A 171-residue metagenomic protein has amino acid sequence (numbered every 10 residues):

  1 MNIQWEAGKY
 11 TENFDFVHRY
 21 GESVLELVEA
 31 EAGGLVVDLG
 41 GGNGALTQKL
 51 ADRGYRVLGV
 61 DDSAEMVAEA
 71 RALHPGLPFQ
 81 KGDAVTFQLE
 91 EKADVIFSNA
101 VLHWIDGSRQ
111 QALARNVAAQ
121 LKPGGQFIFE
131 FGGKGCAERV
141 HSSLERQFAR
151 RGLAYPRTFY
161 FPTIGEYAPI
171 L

Functional and structural regions predicted by a protein language model:
M1-G34, A45: Conserved class I S-adenosyl-L-methionine
L25, Q48-A51, A114-A118, H141 (+1 more regions): A structural alpha-helix within SAM-dependent methyltransferase catalytic domains
L35-V37, G42-F87: Class I SAM-dependent methyltransferase SAM/SAH-binding core
Q88-I96: A short acidic, Gly/Pro-enriched loop at the edge of an enzyme's catalytic core that lines a small-molecule cofactor
V95-S108: A short SAM/SAH-binding and catalytic strip from SAM-dependent methyltransferases
Q111-Q126: A short glycine-rich, Lys/Arg-flanked "PGG" loop and its adjoining helix->strand segment in the class I
I128-R150: Conserved class I S-adenosyl-L-methionine
Y160-L171: Short alpha-helix
